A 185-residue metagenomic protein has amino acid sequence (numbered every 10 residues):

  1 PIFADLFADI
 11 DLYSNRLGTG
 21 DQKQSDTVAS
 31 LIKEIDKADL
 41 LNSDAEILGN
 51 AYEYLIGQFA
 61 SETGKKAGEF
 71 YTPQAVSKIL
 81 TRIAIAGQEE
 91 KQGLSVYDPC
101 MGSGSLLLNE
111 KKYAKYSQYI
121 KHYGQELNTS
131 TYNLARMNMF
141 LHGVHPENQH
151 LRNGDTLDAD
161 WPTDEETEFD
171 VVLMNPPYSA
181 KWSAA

Functional and structural regions predicted by a protein language model:
P1-Q88, E147-T156: Non-catalytic, mostly N-terminal accessory regions of nucleic-acid modification and defense proteins
K66-M174, S179-K181: Conserved S-adenosyl-L-methionine
S183-A185: A mobile, often basic/glycine-rich helix-loop segment that functions as the active-site lid/recognition loop
